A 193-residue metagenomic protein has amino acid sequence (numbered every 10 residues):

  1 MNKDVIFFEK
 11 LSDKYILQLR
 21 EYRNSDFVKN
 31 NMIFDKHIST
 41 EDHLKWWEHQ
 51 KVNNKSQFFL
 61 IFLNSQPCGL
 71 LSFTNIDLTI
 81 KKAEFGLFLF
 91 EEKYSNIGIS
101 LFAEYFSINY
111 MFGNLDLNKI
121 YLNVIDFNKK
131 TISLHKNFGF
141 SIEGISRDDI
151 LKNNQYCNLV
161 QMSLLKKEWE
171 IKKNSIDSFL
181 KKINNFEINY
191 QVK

Functional and structural regions predicted by a protein language model:
M1-V5, E9-H37, I171-K193: A short, well-structured alpha-helix characteristic of acyl/acetyltransferase catalytic modules
K36-K93, L165, N189-V192: Acetyl-CoA-dependent GNAT
Q66-G69, K130, Y156: Glycine-rich acetyl-CoA-binding "A-motif" of GNAT/NAT acetyltransferases
N96-Y110, S133-N137: Conserved acetyl-CoA-binding loop-helix of GNAT-fold acetyltransferases
E104, N128-T131, D148-N153: Short glycine/proline-centered loop/turn elements that form peptide/ligand docking sites
G113-N123: Conserved GNAT acetyl-CoA-binding A-motif
Y121-V124, S141-C157: Conserved catalytic-core motifs of GNAT/GCN5-like acyltransferases
D126-G144: Conserved active-site alpha-helix within GNAT-family acetyltransferase domains
